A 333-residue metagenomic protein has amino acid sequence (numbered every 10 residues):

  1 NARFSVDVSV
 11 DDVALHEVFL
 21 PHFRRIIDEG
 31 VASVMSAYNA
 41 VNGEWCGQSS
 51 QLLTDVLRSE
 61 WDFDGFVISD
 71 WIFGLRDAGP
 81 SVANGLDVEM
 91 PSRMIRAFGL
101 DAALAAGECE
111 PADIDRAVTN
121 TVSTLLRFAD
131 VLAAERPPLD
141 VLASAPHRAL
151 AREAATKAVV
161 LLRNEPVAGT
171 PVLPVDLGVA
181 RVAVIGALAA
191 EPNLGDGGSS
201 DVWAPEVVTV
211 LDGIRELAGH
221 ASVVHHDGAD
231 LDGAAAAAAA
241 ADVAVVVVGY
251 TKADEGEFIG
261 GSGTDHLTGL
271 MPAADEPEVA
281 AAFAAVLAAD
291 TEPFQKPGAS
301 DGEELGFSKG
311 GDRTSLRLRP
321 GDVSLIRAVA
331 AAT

Functional and structural regions predicted by a protein language model:
N1-T333: Glycoside hydrolase catalytic-domain context in secreted enzymes
